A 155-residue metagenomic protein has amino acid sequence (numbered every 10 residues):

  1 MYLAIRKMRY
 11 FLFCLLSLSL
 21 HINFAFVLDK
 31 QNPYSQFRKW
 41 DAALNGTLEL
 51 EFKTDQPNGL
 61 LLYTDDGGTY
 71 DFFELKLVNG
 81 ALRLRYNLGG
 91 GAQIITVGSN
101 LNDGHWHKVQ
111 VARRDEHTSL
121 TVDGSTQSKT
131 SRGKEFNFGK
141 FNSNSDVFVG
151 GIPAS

Functional and structural regions predicted by a protein language model:
M1-S155: Non-catalytic extracellular/lumenal binding modules and the flexible linkers that connect them in large secreted
